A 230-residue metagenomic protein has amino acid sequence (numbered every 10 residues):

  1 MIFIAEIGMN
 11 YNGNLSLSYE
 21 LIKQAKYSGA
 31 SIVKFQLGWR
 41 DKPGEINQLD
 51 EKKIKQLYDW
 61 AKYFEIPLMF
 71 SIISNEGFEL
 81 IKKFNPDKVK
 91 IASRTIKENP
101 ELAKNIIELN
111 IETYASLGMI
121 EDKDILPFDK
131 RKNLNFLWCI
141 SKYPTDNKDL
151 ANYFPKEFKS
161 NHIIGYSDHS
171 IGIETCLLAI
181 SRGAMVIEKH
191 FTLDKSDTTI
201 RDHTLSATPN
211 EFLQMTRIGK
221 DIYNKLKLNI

Functional and structural regions predicted by a protein language model:
M1-I230: Catalytic cores and adjacent flexible loops of soluble metabolic enzymes that perform enolate/carbanion chemistry on
